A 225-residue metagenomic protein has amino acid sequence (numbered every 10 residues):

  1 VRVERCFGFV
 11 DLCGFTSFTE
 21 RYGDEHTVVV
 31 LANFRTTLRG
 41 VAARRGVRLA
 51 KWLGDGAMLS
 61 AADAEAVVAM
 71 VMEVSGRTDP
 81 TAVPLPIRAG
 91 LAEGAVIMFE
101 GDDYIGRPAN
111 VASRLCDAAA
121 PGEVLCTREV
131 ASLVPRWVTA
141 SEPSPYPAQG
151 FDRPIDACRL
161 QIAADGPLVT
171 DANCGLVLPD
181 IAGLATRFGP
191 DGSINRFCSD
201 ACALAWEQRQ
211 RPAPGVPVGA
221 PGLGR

Functional and structural regions predicted by a protein language model:
V1, R128-R225: Intrinsically disordered, glycine/charged-rich C-terminal tails and inter-domain linkers that flank nucleotidyl cyclase
V1-A69: Catalytic NTP-binding/metal-coordinating core of nucleotidyl cyclase/transferase enzymes
R5-G8, A50, A89, E123-V124 (+1 more regions): Residues that recognize and position ribonucleotide moieties
F18-Y22, E100-G101, L184-T186: Short acidic, glycine/proline-rich loop/turn micro-motifs
R21-Y22, E73, W137, R209: Residue-level signal for well-ordered alpha-helical positions
V30, D103, G189-P190: Residue-level "hotspot" positions that anchor or transmit function at local structural transition points
M58-A164: Catalytic beta-strand-to-alpha-helix segment of the class III nucleotidyl cyclase homology domain
